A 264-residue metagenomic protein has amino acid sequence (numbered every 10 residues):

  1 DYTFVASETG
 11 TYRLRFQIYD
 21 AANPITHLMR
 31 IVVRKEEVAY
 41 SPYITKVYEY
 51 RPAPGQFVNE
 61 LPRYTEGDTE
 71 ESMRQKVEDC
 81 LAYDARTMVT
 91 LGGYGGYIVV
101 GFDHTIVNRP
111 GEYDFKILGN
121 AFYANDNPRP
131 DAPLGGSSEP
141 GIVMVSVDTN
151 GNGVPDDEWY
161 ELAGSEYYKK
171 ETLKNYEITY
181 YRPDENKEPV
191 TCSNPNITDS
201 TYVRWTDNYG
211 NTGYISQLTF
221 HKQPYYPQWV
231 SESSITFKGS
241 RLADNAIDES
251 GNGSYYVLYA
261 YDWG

Functional and structural regions predicted by a protein language model:
D1, G153-L162: Tryptophan-centered short beta-strand motifs
Y2, N23-V38: C-terminal edge beta-strand
Y2-Y12: Solvent-exposed segments in extracellular or luminal domains encompassing
L14, H27-M29, V100: Hydrophobic residues positioned within well-ordered beta-strands of beta-sheet architectures
V32-G141, E158, A163-G264: A domain-level signal for the mature, folded cores of soluble proteins
M144-S146: Beta-propeller blade signature
D148, N152: Acidic carboxylate motifs that coordinate Ca2+ or other divalent cations, activating on Asp/Glu
